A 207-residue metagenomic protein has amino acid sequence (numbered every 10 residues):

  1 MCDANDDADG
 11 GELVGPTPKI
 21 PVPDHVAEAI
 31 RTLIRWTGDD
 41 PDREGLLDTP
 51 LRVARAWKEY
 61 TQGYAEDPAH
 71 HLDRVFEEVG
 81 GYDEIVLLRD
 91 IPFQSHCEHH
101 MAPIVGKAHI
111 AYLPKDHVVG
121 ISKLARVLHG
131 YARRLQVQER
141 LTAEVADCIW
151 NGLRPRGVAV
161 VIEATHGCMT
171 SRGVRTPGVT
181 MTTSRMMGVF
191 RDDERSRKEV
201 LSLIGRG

Functional and structural regions predicted by a protein language model:
M1-G207: A domain-level signal for the structural core that forms small-molecule/cofactor-binding pockets and catalytic centers
